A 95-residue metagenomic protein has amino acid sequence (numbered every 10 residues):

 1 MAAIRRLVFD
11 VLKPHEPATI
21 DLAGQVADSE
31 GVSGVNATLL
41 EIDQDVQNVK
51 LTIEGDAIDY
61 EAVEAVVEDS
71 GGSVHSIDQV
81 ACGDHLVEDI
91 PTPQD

Functional and structural regions predicted by a protein language model:
M1-D95: Long, contiguous binding/interaction regions
